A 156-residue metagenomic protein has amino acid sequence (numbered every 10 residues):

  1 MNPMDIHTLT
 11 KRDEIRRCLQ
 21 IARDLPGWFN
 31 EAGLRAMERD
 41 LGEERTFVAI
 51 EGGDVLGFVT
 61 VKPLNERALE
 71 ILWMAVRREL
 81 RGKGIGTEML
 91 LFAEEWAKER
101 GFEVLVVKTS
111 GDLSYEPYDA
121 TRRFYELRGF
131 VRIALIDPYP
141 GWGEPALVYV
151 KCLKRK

Functional and structural regions predicted by a protein language model:
T8-L72, R77, L90-L91, W96 (+3 more regions): Acetyl-CoA-dependent GNAT
E44, E144-V148: Short hydrophobic/aromatic beta-strand or adjacent loop that forms the aromatic wall/cage of a ligand/substrate-binding
M74-R81, G111-L113: A short, internal acetyl-CoA/4′-phosphopantetheine-binding micro-motif in the GNAT/acyltransferase core
G84: Conserved G/P- and acidic residue-centered "switch" motifs that form tight phosphate/ATP-binding loops in soluble
T87: Residues forming the Rossmann-fold NAD(P)(H) cofactor-binding site
A97-P117: Conserved GNAT acetyl-CoA-binding A-motif
E116-T121, L135-P145: Short glycine/proline-centered loop/turn elements that form peptide/ligand docking sites
Y125, F130: Conserved active-site tyrosine of GNAT-family acetyltransferases
